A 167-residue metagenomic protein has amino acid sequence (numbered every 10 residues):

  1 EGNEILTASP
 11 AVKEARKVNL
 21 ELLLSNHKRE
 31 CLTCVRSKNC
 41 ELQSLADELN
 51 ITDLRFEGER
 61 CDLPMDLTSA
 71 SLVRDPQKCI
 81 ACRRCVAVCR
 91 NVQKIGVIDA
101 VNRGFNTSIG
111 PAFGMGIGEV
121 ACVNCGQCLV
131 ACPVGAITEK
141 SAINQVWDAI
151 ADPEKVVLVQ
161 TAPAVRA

Functional and structural regions predicted by a protein language model:
E1-N124, V130, I137-A149, P153-Q160: Fe-S ferredoxin-like electron-transfer domains and their immediately adjacent linker/connector regions across
A164-A167: Conserved radical SAM core fold
